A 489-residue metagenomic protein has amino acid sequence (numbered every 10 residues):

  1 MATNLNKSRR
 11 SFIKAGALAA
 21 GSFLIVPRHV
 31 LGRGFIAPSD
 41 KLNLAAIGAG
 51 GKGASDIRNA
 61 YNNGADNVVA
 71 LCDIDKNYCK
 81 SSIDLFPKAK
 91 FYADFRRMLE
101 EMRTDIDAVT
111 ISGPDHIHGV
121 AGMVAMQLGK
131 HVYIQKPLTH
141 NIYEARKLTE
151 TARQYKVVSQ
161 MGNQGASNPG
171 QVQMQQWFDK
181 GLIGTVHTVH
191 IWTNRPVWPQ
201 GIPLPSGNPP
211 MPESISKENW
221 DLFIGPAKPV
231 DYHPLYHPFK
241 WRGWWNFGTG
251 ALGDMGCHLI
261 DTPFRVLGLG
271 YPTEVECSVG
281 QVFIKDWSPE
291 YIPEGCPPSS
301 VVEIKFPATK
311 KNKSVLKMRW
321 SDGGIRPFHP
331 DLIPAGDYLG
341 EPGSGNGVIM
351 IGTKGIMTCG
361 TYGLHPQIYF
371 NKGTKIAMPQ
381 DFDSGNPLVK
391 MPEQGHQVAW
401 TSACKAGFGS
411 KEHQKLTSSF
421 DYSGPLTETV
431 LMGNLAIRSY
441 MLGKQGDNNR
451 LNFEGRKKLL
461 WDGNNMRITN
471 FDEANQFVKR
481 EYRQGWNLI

Functional and structural regions predicted by a protein language model:
A2-A20: N-terminal secretory signal peptides and thylakoid transit peptides that target proteins across membranes
A15-F86, G165-N168, F178, P263: N-terminal Rossmann-like dinucleotide-binding module
D40-L42, A65-N67, P87-K88, T104-A108 (+3 more regions): Loop/turn elements at helix/coil->beta-strand transitions in domains of secreted/extracellular proteins
K90-D107, I111: A structured beta-alpha segment of the ubiquitous adenosine-cofactor-binding alpha/beta core
P114, G119-S167, G181, R456: Beta-strand-loop-alpha-helix segment that lines the small-molecule cofactor/substrate pocket of alpha/beta enzymes
P169-N219, F223: Rossmann-like NAD(P)H-binding beta-loop-alpha module
S216-F408, L416-S419, P425-N464, I468-A474 (+2 more regions): Glycine-rich, aromatic-lined ligand/substrate-binding cores of catalytic and carbohydrate-binding domains
